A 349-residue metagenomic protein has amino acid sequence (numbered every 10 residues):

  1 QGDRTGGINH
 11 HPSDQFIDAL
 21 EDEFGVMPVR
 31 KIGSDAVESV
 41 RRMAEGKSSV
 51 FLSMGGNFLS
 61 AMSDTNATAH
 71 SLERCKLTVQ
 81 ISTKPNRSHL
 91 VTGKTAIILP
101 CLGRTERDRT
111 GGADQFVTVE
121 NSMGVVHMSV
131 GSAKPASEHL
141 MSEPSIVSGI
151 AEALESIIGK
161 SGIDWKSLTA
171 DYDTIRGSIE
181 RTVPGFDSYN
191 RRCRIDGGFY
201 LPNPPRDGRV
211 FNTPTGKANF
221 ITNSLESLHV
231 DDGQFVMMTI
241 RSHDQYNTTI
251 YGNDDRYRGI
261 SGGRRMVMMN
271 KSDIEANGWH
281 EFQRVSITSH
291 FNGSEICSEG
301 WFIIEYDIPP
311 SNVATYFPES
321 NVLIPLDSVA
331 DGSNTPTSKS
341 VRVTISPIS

Functional and structural regions predicted by a protein language model:
Q1-I179, G233-V236, I240-S349: Non-catalytic alpha/beta scaffold blocks inside enzyme catalytic domains
T182-F186: Short, flexible helical or helix-coil boundary motifs
S188-Y200: Segments of small-molecule ligand-sensing domains
F199-D207: Short acidic, Pro/Gly- and aromatic-enriched capping/linker segments at domain boundaries
F211-N212, A218-N219: Segments forming glycine/polar-rich beta-alpha architectures that bind adenosine-containing cofactors
